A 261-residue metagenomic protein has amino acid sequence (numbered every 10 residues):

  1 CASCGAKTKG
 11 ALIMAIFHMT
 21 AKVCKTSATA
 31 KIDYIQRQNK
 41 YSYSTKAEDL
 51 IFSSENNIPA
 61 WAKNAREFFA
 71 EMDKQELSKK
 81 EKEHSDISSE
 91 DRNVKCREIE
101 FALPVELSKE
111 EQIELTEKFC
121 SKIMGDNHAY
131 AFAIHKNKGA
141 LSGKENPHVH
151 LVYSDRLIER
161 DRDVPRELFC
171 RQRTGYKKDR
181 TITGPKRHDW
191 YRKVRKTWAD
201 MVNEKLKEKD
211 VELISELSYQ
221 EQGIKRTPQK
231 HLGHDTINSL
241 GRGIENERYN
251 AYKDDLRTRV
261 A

Functional and structural regions predicted by a protein language model:
A2-A261: N-terminal nicking endonuclease/strand-transfer module with a His-rich metal-binding environment and a catalytic Tyr
